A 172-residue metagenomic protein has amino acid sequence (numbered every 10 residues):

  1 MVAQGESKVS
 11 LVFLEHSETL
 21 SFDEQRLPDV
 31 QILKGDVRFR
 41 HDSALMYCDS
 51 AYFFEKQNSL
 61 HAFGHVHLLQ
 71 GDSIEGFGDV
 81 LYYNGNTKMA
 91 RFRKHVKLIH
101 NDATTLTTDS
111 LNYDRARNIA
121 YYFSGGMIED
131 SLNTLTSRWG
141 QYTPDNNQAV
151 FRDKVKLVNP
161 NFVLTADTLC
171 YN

Functional and structural regions predicted by a protein language model:
V2-N172: N-terminal amphipathic/hydrophobic interface segments
